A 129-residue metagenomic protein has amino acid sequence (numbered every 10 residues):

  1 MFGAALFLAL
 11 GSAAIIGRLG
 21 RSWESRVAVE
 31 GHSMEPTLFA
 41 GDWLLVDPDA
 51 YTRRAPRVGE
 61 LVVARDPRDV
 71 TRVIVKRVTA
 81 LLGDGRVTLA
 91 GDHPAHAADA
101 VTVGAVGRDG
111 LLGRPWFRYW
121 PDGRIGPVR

Functional and structural regions predicted by a protein language model:
M1-L61, R65-V73, L82, W116-R129: Protein maturation boundaries and topogenic segments
T52, T71-V75, T79, L89-D92 (+1 more regions): Non-transmembrane, membrane-adjacent beta-strand/coil modules in membrane-associated proteins and peripheral
R86-R129: Beta-strand-rich cores of mature extracytoplasmic or soluble domains
